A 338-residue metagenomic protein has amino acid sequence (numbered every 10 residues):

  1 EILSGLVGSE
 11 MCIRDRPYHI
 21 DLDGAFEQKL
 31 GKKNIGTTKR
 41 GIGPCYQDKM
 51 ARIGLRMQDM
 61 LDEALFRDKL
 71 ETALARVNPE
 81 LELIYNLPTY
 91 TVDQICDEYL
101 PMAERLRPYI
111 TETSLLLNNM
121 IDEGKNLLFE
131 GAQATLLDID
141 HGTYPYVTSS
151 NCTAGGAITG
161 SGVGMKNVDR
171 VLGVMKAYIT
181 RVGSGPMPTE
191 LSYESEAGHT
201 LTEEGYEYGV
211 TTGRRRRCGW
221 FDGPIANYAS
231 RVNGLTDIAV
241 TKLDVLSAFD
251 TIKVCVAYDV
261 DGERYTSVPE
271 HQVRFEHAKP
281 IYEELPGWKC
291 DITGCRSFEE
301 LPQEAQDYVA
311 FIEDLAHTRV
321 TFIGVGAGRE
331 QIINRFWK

Functional and structural regions predicted by a protein language model:
E1-G8, I13: Single conserved hydrophobic/aromatic residue that forms the stacking wall/gate of nucleotide- or nucleobase-binding
R14-I20, Q28-L30, I35-G41, C45-N126 (+2 more regions): Catalytic core of tubulin tyrosine ligase-like
